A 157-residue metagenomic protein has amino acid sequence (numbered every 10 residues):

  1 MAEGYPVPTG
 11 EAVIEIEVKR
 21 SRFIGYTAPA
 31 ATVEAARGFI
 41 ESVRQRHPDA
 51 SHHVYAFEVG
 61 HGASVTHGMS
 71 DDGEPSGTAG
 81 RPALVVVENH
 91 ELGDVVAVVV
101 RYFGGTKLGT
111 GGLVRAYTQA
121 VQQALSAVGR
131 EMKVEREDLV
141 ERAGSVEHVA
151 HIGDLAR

Functional and structural regions predicted by a protein language model:
M1-T78: C-terminal regulatory domains involved in ligand/effector binding and gene-expression control
A2, A156-R157: Non-DNA-binding regulatory cores of transcription-related proteins, predominantly C-terminal effector-binding
V13-I16, V43-Q45, L84-V87, G129-R130 (+1 more regions): A generic local secondary-structure boundary/capping motif
S21, A50, E91-G93, E135: Short flexible coil/turn linkers enriched for glycine and charged/polar residues that connect secondary-structure
A35, P75, A79, A83 (+3 more regions): Helical mechanochemical/support elements of P-loop NTPase systems and associated helical scaffolds
R46-A50, L125, R157: A common structural junction motif
H67, S76-T106: Ordered, amphipathic secondary-structure segments that act as subunit-interaction surfaces in large macromolecular
V96-V100, T106-L155: Glycine- and Gly-Pro-enriched alpha-helical subdomains that act as flexible, kink-prone "lid/hinge" or packing modules
